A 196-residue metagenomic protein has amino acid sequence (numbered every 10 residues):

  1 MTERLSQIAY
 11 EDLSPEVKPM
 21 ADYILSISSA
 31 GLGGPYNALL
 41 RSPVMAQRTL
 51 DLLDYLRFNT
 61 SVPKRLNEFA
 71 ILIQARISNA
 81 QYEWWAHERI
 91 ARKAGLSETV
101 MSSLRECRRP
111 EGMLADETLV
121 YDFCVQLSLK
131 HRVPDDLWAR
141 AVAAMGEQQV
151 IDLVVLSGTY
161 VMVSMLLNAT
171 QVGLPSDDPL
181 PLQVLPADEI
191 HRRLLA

Functional and structural regions predicted by a protein language model:
M1-A196: Hydrophobic alpha-helical segments
